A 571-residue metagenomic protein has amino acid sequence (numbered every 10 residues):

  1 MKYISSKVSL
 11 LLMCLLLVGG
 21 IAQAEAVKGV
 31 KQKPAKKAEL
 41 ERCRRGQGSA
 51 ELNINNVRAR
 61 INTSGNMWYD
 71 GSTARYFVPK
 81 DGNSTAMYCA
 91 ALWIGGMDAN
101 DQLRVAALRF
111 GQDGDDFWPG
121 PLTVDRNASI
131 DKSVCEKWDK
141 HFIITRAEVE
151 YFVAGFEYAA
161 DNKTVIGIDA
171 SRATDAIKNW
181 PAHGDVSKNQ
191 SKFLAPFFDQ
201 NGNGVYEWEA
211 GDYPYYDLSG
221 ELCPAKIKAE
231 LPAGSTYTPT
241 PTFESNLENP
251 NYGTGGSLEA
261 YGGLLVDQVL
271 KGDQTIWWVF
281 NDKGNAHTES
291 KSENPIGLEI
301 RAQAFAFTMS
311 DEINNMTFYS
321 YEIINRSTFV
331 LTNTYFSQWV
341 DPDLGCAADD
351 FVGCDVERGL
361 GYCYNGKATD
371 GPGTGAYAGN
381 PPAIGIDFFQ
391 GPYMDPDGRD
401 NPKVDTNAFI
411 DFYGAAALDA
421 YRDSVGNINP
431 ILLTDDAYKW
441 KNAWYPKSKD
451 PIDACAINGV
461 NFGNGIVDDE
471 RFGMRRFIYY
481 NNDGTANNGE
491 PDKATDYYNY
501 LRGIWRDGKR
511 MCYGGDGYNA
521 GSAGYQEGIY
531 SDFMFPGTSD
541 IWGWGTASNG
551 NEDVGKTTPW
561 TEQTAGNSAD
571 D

Functional and structural regions predicted by a protein language model:
M1-L11: Bacterial N-terminal signal peptides that target proteins for export
K2-Y3, V18, A569-D570: Short intrinsically disordered, low-complexity coil segments enriched in acidic
S6, G20-A24: N-terminal cationic amphipathic segment used for targeting or macromolecule association
S9-G19: Bacterial N-terminal signal peptides
A24-D571: Extracellular/surface-associated beta-sandwich interaction domains
